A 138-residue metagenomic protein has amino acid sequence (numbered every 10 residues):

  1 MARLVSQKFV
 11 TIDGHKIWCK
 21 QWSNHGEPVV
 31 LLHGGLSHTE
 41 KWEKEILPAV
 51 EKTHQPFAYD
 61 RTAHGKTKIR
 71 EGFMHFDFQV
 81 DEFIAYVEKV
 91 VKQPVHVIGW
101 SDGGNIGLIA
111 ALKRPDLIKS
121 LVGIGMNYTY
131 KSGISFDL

Functional and structural regions predicted by a protein language model:
M1-K16: N-terminal cap/lid segment of alpha/beta-hydrolase-fold proteins
H15-K66: Conserved HGGG/HGGXW glycine-rich cap/lid loop of the alpha/beta-hydrolase fold
P28, Q55, P94-H96, L117-S120: Structural signature of beta-strand start/N-cap positions in the alpha/beta core of ABC transporter nucleotide-binding
H33, G99-G104: Conserved alpha/beta-hydrolase "nucleophile elbow" surrounding the catalytic nucleophile
K41-E43, T67-F73, S132-S135: Conserved catalytic-core motifs of eukaryotic protein kinase domains, centered on the activation segment
A58-I98: Active-site loop/oxyanion-hole signature of alpha/beta-hydrolase fold enzymes
T67, S101, G125: Catalytic nucleophile serine of serine hydrolases, specifically the conserved "nucleophile elbow" pentapeptide
N105-K113, K119-L138: Flexible "cap/lid" loop of the alpha/beta hydrolase fold
